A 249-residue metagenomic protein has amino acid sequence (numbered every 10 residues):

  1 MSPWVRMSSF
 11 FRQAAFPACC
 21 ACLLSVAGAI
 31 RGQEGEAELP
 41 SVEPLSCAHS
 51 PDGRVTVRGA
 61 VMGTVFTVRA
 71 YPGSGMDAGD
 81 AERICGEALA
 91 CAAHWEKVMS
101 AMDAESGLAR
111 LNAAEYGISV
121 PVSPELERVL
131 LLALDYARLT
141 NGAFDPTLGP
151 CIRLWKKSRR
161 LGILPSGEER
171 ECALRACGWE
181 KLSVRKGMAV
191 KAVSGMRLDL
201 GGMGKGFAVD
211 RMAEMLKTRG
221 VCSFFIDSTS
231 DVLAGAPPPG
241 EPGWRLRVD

Functional and structural regions predicted by a protein language model:
S2-D249: Mature catalytic core of soluble alpha/beta enzymes
